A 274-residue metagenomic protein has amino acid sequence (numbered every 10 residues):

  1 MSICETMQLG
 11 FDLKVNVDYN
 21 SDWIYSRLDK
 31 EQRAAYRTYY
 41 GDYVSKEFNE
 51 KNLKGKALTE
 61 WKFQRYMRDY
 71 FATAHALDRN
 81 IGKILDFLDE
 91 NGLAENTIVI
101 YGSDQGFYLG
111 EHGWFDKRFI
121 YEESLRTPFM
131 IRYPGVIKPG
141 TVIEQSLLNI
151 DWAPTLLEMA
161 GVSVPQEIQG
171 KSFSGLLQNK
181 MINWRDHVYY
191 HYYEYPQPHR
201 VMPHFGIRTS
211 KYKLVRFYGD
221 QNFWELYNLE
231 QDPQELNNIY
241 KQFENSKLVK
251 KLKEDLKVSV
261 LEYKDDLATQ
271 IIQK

Functional and structural regions predicted by a protein language model:
M1-L147, M159-E167, E235, S246-K247: Active-site-proximal cap/lid insertion segments
Q105-E111, K138, I150-A153, E158-L229 (+4 more regions): C-terminal cap/loop subdomain of S1 sulfatases and analogous C-terminal strand-loop tails that border
L252-L256, V260: Short amphipathic alpha-helical coiled-coil/interface segments
